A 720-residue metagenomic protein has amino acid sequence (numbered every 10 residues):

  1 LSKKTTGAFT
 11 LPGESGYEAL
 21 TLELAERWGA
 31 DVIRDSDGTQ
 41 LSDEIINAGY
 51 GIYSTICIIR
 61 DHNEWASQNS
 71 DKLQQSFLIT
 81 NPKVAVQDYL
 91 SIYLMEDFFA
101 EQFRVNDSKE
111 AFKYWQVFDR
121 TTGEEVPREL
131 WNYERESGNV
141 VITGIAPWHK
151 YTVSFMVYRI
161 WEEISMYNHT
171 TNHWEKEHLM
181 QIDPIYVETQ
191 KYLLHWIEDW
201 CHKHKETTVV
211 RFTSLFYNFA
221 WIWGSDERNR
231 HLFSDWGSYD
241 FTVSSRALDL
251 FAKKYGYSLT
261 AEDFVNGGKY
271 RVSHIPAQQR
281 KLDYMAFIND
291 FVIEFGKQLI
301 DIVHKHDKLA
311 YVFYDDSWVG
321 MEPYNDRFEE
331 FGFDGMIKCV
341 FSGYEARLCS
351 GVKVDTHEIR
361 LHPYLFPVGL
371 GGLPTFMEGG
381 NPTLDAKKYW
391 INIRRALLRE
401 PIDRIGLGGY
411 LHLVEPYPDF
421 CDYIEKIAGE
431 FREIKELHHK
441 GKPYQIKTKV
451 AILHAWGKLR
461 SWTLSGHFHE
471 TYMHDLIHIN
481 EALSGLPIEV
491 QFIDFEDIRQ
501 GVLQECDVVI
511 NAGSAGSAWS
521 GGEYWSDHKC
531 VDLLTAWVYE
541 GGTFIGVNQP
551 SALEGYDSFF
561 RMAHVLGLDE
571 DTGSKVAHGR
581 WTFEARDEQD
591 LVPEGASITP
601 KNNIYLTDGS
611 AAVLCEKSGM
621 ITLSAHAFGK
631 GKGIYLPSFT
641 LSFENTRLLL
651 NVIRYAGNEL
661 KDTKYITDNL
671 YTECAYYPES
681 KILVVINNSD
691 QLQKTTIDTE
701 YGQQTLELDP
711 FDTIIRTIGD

Functional and structural regions predicted by a protein language model:
T6-G13, A30-S36, T171-K191, I275-I293 (+6 more regions): The substrate-binding groove and active-site-proximal loops of carbohydrate-active enzymes, especially glycoside
T10-Y53, W196-T213, N392-I402, A482 (+1 more regions): Catalytic domains of carbohydrate-active enzymes, especially glycoside hydrolases
W28, I45, H62-A66, I197-E198 (+14 more regions): Hydrophobic targeting/anchoring helices
S70-F331, L348, K440: Polysaccharide-binding and catalytic clefts of secreted carbohydrate-active enzymes
W221-G224, H231-S234, H412-Y444, L566-D571 (+3 more regions): Extracellular ligand-binding/catalytic regions of CAZymes and related secreted enzymes and adhesion modules
H469-F492: Short helix-loop-beta junction
G521-K601: A glycine-rich, often tryptophan-bearing local segment used as a flexible ligand/cofactor-contacting loop or short
Y605-M620: Short, Gly/Ser/Thr-enriched beta-strand-loop segments that form substrate-interacting elements of hydrolase/peptidase
